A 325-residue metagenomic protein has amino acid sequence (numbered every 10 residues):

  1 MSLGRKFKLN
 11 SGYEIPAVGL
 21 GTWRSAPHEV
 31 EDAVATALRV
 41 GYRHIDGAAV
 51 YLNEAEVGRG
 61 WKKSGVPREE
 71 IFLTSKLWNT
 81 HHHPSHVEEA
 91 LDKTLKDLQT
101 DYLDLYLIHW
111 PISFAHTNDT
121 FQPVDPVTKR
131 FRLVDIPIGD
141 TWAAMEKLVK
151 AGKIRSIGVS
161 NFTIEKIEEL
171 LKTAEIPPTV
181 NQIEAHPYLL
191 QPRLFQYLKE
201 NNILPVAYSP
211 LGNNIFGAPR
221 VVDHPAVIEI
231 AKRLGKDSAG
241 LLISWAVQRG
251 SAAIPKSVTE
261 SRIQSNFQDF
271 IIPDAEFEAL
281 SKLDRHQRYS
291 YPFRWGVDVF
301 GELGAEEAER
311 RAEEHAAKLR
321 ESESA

Functional and structural regions predicted by a protein language model:
M1-I71, E88-E89, L211-N214, A317-A325: N-terminal binding-site loop/beta-alpha segment at the start of enzyme catalytic domains that lines or forms
L3, N79, I112-A325: Beta/alpha (TIM)-barrel catalytic core signal, keyed to glycine-rich beta->alpha loops juxtaposed to Asp/Glu that bind
N10, G58-R68, L95-Q99, L171-A174 (+1 more regions): Acidic (Asp/Glu)-rich catalytic clusters
P16-H28, L77-P84, K129-V134: Active-site mouth loops of central-metabolism enzymes
A26-L38, H83-L98, D140, E165-E168: Short, acidic/polar
R43, D101-D104, R155, T179: Short acidic/polar active-site loop segments enriched in Thr and Asp
R68-H81, L105-P111, E184-A185: A short, structured active-site edge motif that brings together acidic residues
V87-I108, K147-A151: CE4/NodB-like, metal-dependent polysaccharide N-deacetylase domain that modifies extracellular/periplasmic N-acetylated
